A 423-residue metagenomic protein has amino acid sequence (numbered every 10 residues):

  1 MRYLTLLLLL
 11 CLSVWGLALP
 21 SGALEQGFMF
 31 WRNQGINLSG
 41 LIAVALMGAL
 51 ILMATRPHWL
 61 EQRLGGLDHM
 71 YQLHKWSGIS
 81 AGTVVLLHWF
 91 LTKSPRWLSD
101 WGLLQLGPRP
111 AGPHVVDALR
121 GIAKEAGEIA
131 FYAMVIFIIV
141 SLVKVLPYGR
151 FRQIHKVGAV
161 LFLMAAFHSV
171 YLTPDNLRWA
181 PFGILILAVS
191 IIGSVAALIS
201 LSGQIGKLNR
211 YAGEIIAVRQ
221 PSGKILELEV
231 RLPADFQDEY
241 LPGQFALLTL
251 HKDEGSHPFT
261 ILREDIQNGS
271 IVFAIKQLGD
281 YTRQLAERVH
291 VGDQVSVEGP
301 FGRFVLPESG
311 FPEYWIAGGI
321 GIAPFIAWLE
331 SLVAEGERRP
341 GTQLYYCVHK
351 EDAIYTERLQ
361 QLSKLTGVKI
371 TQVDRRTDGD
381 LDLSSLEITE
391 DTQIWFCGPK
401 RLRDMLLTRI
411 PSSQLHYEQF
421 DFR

Functional and structural regions predicted by a protein language model:
M1-L8: N-terminal membrane topogenic signal
L9, V14-S21, G40, V44-M47 (+4 more regions): FNR/FR-type flavoprotein reductase catalytic core
L19-N33: Short, hydrophobic transmembrane alpha-helix segments
W31, I36-A49, T260: Early transmembrane hairpin module of multi-pass membrane proteins
I51-A54: Short, contiguous, well-structured surface segments enriched in hydrophobic/aromatic residues
S190-V218: Membrane-interfacial segments at transmembrane helix termini in multi-pass membrane proteins
K207-Q294, C347-K350, Q360, R375 (+1 more regions): Ferredoxin-reductase
